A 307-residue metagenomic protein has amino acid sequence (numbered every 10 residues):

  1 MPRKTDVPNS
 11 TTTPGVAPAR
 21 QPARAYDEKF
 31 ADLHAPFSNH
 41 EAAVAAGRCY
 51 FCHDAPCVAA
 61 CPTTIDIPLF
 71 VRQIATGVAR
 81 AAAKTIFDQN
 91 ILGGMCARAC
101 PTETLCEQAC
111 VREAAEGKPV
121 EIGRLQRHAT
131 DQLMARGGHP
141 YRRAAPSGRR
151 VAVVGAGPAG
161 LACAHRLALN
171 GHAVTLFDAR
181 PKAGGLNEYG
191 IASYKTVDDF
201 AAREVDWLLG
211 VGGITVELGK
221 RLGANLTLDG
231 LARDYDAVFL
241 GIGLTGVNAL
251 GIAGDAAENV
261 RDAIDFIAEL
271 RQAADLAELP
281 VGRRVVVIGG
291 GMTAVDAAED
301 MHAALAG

Functional and structural regions predicted by a protein language model:
M1-R150, D198, V238-E258: Ferredoxin-type iron-sulfur electron-transfer modules and their immediate structural context
G47, D54, V153-F177, V216-T227 (+2 more regions): Rossmann-like dinucleotide/flavin-binding elements
A81, A145-P146, R150-V154, A202-I252: Feature captures the FAD/FMN-dependent oxidoreductase FAD-binding
V111, G185-I191, L218: Helix-loop-beta segment of a Rossmann-like dinucleotide-binding subdomain
V120, G190-V216, D255-L270: N-terminal glycine-rich dinucleotide-binding loop that anchors FAD/FMN and/or NAD(P) in oxidoreductases
R180-A183: Helix N-cap at the beta1-alpha1 junction of Rossmann-like dinucleotide-binding domains, i.e., the first residues
L240, D262, V287: Redox-cofactor binding/interface segments in oxidoreductases and associated redox assembly factors
